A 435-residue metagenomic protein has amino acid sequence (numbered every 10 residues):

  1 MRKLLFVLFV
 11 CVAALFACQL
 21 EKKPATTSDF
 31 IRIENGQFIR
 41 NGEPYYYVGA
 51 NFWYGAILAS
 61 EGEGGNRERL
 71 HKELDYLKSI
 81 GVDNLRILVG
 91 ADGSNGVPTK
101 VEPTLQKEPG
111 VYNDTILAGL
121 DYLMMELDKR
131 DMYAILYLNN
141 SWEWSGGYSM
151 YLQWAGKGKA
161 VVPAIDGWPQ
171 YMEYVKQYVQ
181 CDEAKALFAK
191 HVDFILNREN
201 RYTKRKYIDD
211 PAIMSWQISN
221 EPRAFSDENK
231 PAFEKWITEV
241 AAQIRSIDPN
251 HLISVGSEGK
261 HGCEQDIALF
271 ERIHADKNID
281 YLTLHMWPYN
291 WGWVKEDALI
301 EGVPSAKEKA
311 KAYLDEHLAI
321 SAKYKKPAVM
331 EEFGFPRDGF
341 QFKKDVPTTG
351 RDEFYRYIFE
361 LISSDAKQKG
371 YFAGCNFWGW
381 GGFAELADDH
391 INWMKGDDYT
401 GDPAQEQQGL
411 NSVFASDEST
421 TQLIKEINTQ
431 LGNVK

Functional and structural regions predicted by a protein language model:
L4-A13: Sec-dependent N-terminal signal peptides
V12-S28: Bacterial Sec-dependent signal peptides at the C-terminal "C-region" and cleavage site
T26-V294, G302-P327, F333-V434: Active-site mouth of glycoside hydrolases
